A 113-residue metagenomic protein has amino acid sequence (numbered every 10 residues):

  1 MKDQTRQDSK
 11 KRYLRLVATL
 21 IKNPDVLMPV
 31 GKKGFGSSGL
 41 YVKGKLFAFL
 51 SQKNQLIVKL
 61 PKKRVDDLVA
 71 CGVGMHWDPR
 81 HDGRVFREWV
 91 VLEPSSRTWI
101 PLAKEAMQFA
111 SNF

Functional and structural regions predicted by a protein language model:
M1-F113: Charge-dense, helix-prone N-terminal extensions
